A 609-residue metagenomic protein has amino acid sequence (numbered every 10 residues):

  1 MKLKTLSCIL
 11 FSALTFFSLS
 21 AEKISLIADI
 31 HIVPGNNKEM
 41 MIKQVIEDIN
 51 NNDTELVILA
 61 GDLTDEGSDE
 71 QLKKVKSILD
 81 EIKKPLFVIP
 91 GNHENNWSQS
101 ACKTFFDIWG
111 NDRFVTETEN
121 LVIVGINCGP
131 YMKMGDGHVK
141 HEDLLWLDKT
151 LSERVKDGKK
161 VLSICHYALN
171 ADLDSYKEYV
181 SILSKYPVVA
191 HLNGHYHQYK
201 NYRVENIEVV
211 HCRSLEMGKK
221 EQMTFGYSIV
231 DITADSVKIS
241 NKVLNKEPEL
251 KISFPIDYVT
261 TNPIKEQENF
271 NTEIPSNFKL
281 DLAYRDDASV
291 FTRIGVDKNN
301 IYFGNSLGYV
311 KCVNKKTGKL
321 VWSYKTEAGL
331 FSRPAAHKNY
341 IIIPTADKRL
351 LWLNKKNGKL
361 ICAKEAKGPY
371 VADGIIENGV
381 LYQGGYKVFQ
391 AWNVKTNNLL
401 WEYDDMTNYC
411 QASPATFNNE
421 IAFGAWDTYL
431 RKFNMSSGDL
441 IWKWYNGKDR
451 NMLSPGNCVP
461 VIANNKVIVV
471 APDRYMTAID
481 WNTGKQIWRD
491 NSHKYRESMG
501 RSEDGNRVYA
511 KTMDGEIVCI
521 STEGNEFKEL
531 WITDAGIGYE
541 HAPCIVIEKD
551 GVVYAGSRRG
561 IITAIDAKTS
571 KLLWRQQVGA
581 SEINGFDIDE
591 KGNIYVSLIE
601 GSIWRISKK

Functional and structural regions predicted by a protein language model:
L14-K74: N-terminal active-site segment of His-dependent metallophosphoesterases
D69-K159, E178-A190, K200-H211, E221 (+1 more regions): Extended active-site neighborhood of metal-dependent phosphoesterases/phosphodiesterases
T116, I207-F270: Binuclear metal-dependent phosphoesterase catalytic core
T272-G295, W322-H337, L360-I376, Y386 (+6 more regions): Extracytoplasmic beta-rich repeat domains
N300-Y302, I341-I342, L381-Y382, E420-F423 (+5 more regions): Conserved beta-propeller blade signature
N305-S306, T345-A346, G384-Y386, A425-W426 (+4 more regions): Structural signature of WD-repeat beta-propellers
N314-G318, N354-G358, N393-N397, N434-G438 (+4 more regions): Short loop/turn segments that connect beta-strands within beta-propeller blades
